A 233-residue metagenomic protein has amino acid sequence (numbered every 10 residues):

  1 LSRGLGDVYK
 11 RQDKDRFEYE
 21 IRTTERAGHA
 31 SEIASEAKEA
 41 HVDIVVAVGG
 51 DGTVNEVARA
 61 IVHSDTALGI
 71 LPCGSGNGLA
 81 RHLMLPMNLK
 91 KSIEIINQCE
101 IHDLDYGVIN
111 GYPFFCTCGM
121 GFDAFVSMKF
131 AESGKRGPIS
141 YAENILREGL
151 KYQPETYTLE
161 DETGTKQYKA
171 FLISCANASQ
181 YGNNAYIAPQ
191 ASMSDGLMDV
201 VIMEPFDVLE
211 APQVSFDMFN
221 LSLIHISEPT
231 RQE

Functional and structural regions predicted by a protein language model:
L1-L5, Y9, I224-E233: Single conserved hydrophobic/aromatic residue that forms the stacking wall/gate of nucleotide- or nucleobase-binding
R3-V45, T165: ATP/NTP phosphate-donor binding region
V48-G50, C73, N177: Glycine-rich beta-strand-to-loop/alpha-helix junction loops that act as flexible
T53-T66: Short Gly/Thr/Asp-enriched flexible loops that form oxyanion-binding sites at enzyme active sites
H63-A67, L71-L172: Catalytic core of DAGKc-family lipid kinases
G119, S174-I187: Glycine-rich phosphate/pyrophosphate-binding beta-alpha loops
K135-S140, G182, P189-L209: Gly/Ser/Thr-rich active-site loops/lids in small-molecule metabolic enzymes that frequently grip phosphoryl groups
S192, I202-L223, S227, R231: ATP/nucleoside-binding phosphotransfer catalytic cores, i.e., glycine-rich phosphate-binding loops
